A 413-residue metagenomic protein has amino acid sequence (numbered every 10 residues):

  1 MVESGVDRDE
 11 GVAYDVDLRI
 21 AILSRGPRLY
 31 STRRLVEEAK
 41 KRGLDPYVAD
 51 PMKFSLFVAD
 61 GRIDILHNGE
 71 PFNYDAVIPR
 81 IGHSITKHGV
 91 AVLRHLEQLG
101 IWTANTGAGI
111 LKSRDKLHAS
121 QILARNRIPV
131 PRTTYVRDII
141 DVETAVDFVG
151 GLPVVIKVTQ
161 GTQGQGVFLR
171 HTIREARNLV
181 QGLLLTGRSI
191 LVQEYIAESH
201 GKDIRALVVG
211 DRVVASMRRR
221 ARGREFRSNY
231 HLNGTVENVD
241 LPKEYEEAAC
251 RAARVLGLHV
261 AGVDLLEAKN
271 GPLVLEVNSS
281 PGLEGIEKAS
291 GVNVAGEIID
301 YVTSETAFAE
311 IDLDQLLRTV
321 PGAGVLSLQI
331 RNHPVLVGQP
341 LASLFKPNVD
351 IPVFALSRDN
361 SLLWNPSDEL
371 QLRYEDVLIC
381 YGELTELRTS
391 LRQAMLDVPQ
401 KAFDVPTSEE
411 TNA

Functional and structural regions predicted by a protein language model:
G11, L18, L241-R318, N412: ATP-dependent carboxylate activation and anion-phosphoryl transfer catalytic cores that bind Mg-ATP to form
G11-K40, P46, L66-H67, P71-F72 (+6 more regions): Active-site nucleotide/adenylate-binding loops and adjacent lid/helix of ATP-dependent enzymes
D15, F168-A252, L256: Phosphate-binding site of ATP-dependent enzymes
P51-E97, A104-S113: N-terminal glycine-rich "phosphate-gripper" loop used for MgATP/nucleotide binding and carboxylate activation
L96-Q98, D368-L370, R388-A413: Short, compositionally biased
V136, V167-T172, V208-V209, L275 (+1 more regions): Short beta-strand-to-turn element immediately C-terminal to the catalytic PLP-Schiff-base lysine in fold type I
E310-S327, F403-T407: Long, charged amphipathic helices and adjacent flexible linkers at domain junctions
N332-A394: Cytosolic Rossmann-like ligand/nucleotide-binding regulatory domains
